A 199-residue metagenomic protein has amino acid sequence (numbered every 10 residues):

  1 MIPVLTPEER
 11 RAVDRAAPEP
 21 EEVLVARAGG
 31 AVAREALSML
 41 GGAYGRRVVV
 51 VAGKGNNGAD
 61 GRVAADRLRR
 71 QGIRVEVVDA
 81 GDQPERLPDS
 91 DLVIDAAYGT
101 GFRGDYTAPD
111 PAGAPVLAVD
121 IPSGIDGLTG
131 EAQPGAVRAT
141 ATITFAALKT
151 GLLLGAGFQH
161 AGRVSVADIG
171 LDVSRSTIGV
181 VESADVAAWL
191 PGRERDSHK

Functional and structural regions predicted by a protein language model:
M1-L5, G41-T177: Glycine-rich phosphate/dinucleotide-binding loop and adjoining beta-alpha-beta core of small-molecule
M1-R47: An N-terminal, well-structured beta->alpha segment
I2-V4, E21-V25, A156-Q159, E194-K199: Short glycine/threonine-rich catalytic loop with a Thr-x-Gly-x-Asp
E9-R11, V78-D82, P191: Extracytoplasmic low-complexity, Pro/Thr/Ser/Ala/Gly-rich segments that lie immediately after a secretion/anchoring
A12, V49, E76, R195-S197: Small/flexible residues
A16-P18, L171-K199: Long, highly charged low-complexity segments
